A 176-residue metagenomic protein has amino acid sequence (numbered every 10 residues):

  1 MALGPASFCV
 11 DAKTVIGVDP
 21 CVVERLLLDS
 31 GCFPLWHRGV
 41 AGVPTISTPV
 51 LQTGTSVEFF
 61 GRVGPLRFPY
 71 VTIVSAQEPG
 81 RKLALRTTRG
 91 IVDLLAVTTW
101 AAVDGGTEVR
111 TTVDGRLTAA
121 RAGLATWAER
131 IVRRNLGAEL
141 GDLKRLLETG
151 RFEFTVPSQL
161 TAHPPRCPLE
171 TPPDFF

Functional and structural regions predicted by a protein language model:
M1-T48, Q52, P164-F176: Hydrophobic ligand-binding cavity/cleft-lining segments
C9-D11, R67-V71, V92-V97: Short, surface-exposed coil-to-beta transition loops
K13-G17, P44, F60, I73 (+1 more regions): Generic structural detector for well-ordered beta-strands
I16-V18, V63-P65, G115-A119: Beta-strand elements of well-folded, non-transmembrane domains
G17-C21, T48-L51, S75-R81, T99-E108: A short, structured loop/turn motif at beta-sheet edges
S56-R62, L83-R89: Short beta-strand segments that buttress and anchor functional surface loops
R86-A138, L143-R145, F154-V156: Beta-strand/loop substructures that line and gate deep hydrophobic ligand-binding cavities in soluble
T149-P157, P164-R166: Charged phosphate-binding loop/patch that engages nucleotide di/tri-phosphates or the phosphate backbone of nucleic
